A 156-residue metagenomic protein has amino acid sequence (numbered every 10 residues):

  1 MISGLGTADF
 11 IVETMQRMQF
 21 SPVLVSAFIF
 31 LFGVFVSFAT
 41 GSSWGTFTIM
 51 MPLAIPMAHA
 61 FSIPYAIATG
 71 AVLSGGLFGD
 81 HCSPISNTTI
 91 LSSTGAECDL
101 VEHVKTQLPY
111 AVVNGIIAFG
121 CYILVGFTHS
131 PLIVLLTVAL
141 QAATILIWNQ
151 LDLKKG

Functional and structural regions predicted by a protein language model:
M1-I11, A39-G41, A118-L132: Transmembrane helix-loop junctions in multi-pass membrane proteins
M1-I29, G156: Transmembrane helical segments that form the transport core of multi-pass membrane transport proteins
G4, R17-S21, G41, P84 (+1 more regions): Membrane-interface junctions
T7, I11-Q19, M50, A54-M57 (+2 more regions): Hydrophobic alpha-helical segments of integral membrane proteins, encompassing both true transmembrane helices
F20-P56, A60-F61, Y65, V72-D80: Hydrophobic alpha-helical transmembrane segments of multi-pass integral membrane proteins, predominantly secondary
W44, Y65-A66, L100, P131: Membrane-helix interface/capping residues of multi-pass secondary transporters
S74-G156: Juxtamembrane and boundary regions of transmembrane helices in multi-pass small-molecule transporters and channels
